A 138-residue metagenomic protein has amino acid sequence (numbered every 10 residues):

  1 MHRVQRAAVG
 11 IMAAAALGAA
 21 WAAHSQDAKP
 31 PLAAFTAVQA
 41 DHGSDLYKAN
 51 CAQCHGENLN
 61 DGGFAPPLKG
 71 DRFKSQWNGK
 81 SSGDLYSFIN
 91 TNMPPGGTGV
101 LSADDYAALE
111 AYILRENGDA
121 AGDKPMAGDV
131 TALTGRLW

Functional and structural regions predicted by a protein language model:
M1-I11: Bacterial N-terminal signal peptides that target proteins for export
V9-A19: Bacterial N-terminal signal peptides
A23-L46: Electrostatic cytochrome c docking/interface patches
K29-P30, T98-W138: Flexible coil segments in periplasmic/lumen-exposed cytochrome c-class electron-transfer proteins
A37-A40, L59-T91: Gly/Gly-Pro-rich "capping" loops immediately C-terminal to redox-active cysteine motifs in periplasmic/lumenal
G43, Y47-E57, L109, I113: The canonical Cys-X-X-Cys-His
